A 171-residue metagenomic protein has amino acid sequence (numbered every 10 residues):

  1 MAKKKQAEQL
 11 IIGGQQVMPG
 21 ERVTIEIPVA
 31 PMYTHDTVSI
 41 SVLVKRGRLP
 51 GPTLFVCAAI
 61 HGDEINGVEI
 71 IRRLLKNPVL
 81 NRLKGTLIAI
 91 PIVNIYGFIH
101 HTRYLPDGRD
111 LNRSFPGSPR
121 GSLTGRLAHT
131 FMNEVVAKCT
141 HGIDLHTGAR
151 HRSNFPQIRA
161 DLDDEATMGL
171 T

Functional and structural regions predicted by a protein language model:
M1-T171: Structured catalytic-domain cores with a bias toward divalent-metal coordination
